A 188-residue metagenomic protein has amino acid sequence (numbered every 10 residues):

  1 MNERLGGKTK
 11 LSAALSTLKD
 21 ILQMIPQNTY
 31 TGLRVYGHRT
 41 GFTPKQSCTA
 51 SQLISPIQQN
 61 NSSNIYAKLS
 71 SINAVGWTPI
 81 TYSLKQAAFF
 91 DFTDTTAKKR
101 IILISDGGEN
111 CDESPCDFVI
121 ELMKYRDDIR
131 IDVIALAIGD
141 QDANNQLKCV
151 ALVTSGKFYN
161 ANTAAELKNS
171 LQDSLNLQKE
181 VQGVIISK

Functional and structural regions predicted by a protein language model:
M1-G7, S55-I57, K85-F89, T93 (+1 more regions): Acidic, polar low-complexity linker/tail segments
M1-L53, S83-L84, R100-S105: Von Willebrand factor
M1-T9, I21, Q52-P56, K68-W77 (+4 more regions): Second-shell loop/turn segments in exported
A14, L33, A87, A97-N110 (+3 more regions): DG-centered beta-turn motif at the end of beta-strands
Q27-T31, D94-R100, Y125-D132, T154-K157: Loop/turn elements at helix/coil->beta-strand transitions in domains of secreted/extracellular proteins
T49-K99, I134-N145, L167: Von Willebrand factor
I72, G107-V153, A161-N162, E166-Q172: VWA/integrin I-like adhesion module and closely mimicked acidic/polar interface patches used
Y159-K188: C-terminal "exit" segments of structured domains
